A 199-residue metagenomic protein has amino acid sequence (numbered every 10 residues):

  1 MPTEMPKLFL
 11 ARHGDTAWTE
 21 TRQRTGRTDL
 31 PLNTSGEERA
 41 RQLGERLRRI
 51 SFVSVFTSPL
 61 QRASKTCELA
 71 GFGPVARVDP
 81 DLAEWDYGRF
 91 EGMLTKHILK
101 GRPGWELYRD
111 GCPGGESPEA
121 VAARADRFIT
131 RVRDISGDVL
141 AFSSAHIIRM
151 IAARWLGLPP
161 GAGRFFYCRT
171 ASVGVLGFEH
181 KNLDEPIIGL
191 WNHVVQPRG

Functional and structural regions predicted by a protein language model:
M1-P6, R46, D79, W85-K96 (+2 more regions): Acidic, low-complexity terminal tails and accessory targeting/binding regions of phosphate-metabolizing enzymes
P2-T3, R41-R102, E106: Phosphate-coordination/substrate-recognition cap region in phosphate-metabolizing enzymes
L8, I135-H146: Generic beta-sheet signal
L8-T66, P113-A125: Loop-to-helix element that buttresses phosphate recognition and phosphoryl-transfer chemistry
G14, A145, V194: Active-site metal-binding loops of divalent metal-dependent hydrolases
L69, M150, R154: Active-site signature of alpha/beta-hydrolase-fold catalytic machinery across serine- and Asp/Cys-nucleophile hydrolases
K100-A120, D184: Short glycine/proline- and acidic residue-enriched helix-loop micro-motifs that form flexible lids or anion-recognition
